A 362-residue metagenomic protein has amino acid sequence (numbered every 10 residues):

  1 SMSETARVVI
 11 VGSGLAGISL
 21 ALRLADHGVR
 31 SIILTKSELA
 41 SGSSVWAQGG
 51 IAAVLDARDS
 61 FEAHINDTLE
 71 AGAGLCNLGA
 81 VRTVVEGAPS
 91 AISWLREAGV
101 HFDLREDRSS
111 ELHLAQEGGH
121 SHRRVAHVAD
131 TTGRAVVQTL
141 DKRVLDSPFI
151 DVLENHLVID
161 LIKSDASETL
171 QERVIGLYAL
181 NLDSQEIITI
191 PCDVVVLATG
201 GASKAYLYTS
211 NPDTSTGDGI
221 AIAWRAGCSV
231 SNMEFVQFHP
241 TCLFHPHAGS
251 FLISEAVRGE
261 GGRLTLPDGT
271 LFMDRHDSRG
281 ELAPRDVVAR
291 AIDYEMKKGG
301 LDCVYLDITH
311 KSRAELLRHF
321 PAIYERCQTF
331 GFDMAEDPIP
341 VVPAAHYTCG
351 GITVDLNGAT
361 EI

Functional and structural regions predicted by a protein language model:
S3-A6, S184-V194: Core beta-strand elements of the Rossmann-like FAD/NAD(P) dinucleotide-binding domain in flavoenzyme oxidoreductases
V8-I33: N-terminal Rossmann-like FAD-binding beta1-loop-alpha1 element of flavoenzymes
D26-Q48, A57: Glycine-rich FAD pyrophosphate-binding loop
A52-V84: Glycine-rich active-site loop/strand segments that organize a redox cofactor
C76-P89, R124-K142, L153, T209-G217 (+3 more regions): Short beta-strand to alpha-helix junction loop
R96-E186, A198, C242-H245, L264: Conserved redox-cofactor binding core of oxidoreductases
I159-R173, L177-L180, H319-I362: A glycine-rich dinucleotide-binding beta-alpha-beta segment and adjacent secondary-structure elements that constitute
I222, C228-P340: An anion/pyrophosphate-binding glycine-rich loop and adjacent beta-alpha core in soluble alpha-beta enzymes
